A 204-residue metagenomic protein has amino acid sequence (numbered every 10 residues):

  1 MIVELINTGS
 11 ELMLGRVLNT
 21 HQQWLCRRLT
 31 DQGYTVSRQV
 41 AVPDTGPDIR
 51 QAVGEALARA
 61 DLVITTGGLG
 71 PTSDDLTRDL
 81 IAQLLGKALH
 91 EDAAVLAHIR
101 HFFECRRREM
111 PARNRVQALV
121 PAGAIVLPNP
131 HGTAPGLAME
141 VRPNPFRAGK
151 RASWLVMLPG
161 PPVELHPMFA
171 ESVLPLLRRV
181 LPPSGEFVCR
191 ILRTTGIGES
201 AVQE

Functional and structural regions predicted by a protein language model:
M1-D44: Glycine-rich phosphate/diphosphate-binding loop of Rossmann-like nucleotide-binding domains
S10-E11, G68-P71, G160-V163: Short glycine-rich anion-binding loops that position phosphate/pyrophosphate groups of nucleotides and phosphorylated
P43-G54: Structural motif
D48, D75-V180, V188: Proline/glycine-rich low-complexity loops and linkers
A58-L85: Glycine-rich phosphate-binding loop
L181-G198: Short glycine-/aliphatic-rich beta-strand segments at the starts of folded cytosolic domains
G198-E204: Short, intrinsically disordered, charge-balanced linker/junction segments flanking boundaries in proteins
